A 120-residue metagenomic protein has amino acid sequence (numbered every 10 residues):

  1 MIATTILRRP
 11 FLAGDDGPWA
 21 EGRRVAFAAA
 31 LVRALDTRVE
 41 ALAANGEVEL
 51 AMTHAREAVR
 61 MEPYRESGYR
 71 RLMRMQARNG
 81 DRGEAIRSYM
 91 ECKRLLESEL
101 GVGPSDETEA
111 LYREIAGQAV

Functional and structural regions predicted by a protein language model:
M1-V120: Intrinsically disordered, charged and Pro/Gly-enriched terminal/linker segments that flank large helical-solenoid
